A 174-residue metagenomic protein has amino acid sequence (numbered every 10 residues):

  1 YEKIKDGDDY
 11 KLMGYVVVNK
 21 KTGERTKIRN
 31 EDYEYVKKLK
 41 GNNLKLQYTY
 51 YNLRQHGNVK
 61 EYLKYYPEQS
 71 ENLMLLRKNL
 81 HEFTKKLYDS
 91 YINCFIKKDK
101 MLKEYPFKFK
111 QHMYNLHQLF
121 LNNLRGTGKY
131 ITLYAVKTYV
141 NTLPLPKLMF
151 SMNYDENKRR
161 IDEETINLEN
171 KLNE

Functional and structural regions predicted by a protein language model:
Y1-E174: Core nucleotide-handling region used for phosphoryl-transfer chemistry
